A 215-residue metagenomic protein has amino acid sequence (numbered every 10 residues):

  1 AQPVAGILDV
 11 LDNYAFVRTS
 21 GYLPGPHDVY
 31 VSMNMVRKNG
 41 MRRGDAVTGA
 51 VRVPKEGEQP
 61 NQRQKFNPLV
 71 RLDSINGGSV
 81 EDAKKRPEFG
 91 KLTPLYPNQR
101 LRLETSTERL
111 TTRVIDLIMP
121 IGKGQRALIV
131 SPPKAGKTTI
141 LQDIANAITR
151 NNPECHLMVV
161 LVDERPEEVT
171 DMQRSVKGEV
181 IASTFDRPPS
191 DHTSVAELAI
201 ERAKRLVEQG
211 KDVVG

Functional and structural regions predicted by a protein language model:
A1, L110-V114, A199-K204: Phosphate-interacting basic helix/loop segments used at nucleotide- and nucleic-acid interfaces
A1-A83: N-terminal "pre-motor" subdomain/linker immediately upstream of P-loop NTPase catalytic cores
L8-N13, L23-P24, M41-D45, R63-F66 (+8 more regions): Short flexible coil/turn linkers enriched for glycine and charged/polar residues that connect secondary-structure
A15, D163, A199, A203: Conserved RecA-like P-loop NTPase ATPase core
H27, M158, G178, D212-V214: The start of beta-strands in P-loop NTPase/AAA+ ATPase cores
V31-N34, G57-P60, E88, V114-L117 (+1 more regions): Short beta-alpha junctions and helix-cap segments that line functional grooves
G90-A196: Phosphate-binding glycine-rich loops and their immediate beta-loop-alpha structural context
S194-G215: Phosphate-binding/switch loop-helix module in NTP-utilizing enzymes
